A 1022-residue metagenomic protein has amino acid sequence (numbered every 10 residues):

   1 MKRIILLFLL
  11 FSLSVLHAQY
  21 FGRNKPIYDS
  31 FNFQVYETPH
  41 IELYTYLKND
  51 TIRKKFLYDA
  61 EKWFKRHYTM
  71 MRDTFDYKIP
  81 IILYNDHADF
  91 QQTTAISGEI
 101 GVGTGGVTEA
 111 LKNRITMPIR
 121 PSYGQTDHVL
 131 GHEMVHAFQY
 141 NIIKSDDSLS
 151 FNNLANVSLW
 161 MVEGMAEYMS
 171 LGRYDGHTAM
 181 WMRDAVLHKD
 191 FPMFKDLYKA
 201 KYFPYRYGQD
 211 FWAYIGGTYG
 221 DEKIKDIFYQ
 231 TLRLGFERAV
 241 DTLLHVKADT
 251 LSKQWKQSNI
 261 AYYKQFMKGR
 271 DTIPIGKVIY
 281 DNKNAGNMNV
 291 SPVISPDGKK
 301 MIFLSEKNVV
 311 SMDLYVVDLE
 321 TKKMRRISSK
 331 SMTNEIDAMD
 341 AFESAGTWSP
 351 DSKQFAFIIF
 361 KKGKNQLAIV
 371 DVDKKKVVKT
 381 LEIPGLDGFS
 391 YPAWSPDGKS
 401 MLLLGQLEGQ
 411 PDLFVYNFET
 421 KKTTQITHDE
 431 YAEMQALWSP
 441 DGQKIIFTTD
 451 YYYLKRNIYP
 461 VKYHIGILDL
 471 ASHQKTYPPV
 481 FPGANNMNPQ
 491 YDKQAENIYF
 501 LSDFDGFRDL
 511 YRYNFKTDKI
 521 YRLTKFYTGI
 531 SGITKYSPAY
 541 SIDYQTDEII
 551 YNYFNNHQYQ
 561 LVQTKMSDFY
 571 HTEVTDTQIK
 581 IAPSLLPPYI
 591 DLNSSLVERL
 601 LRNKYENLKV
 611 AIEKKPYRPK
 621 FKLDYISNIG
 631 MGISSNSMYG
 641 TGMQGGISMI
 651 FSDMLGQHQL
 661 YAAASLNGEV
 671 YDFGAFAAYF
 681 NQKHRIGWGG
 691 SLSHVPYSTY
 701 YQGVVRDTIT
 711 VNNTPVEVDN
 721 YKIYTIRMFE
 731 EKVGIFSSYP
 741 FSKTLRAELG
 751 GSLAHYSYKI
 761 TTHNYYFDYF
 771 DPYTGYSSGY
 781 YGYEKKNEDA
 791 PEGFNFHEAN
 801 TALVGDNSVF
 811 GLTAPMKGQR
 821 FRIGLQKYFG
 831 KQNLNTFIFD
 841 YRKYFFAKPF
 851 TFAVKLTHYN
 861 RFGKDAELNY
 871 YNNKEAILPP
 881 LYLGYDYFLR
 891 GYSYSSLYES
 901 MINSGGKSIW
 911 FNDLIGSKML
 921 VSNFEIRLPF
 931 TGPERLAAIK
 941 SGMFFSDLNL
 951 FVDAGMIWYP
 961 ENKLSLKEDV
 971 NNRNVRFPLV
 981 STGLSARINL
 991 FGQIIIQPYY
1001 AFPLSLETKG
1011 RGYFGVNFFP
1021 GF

Functional and structural regions predicted by a protein language model:
A18-N152, S158, D175-H177: Juxtacatalytic substrate-recognition/specificity segment
N24-I27, N32-V35, D226-Y229, L234-D337 (+3 more regions): Beta/coil-rich, acidic/histidine-enriched accessory regions frequently appended to metallopeptidases
H67, W160-H177, R183-A248: Active-site-proximal alpha-helical
A285-N287, L304-Y315, S331-A341, A356-A368 (+10 more regions): A flexible loop/linker signature enriched in serine peptidases of the S9 family
P292-K300, G346-Q354, Y391-S400, A436-K444 (+2 more regions): Blade-terminus and WD-like Trp-Asp/Gly-His loop motifs, strongest in beta-propeller folds
K323, Q474, K519, L655-L660 (+7 more regions): Repeated loop/turn-to-beta-strand initiation elements of outer-membrane beta-barrel proteins
S567-R685, S778-K817, G932-R935, I988: Outer-membrane beta-barrel initiation region
Y697, G703-V705, D719-Y724, V733 (+3 more regions): C-terminal outer-membrane beta-barrel translocator/porin domains of Gram-negative envelope proteins and their
